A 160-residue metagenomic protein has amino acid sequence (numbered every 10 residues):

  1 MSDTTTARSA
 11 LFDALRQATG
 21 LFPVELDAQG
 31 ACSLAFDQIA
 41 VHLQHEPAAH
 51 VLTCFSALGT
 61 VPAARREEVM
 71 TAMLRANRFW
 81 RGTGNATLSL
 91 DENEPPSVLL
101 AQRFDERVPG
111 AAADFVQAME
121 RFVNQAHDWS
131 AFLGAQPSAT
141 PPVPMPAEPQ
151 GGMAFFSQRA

Functional and structural regions predicted by a protein language model:
M1-H42, D91-N93: Charge-rich, low-complexity N-terminal segments
Q44-T60: A short acidic-to-branched-hydrophobic micro-motif
T53-S56, A63-E67, P109-A113: A short, polar/proline- and glycine-enriched secondary-structure boundary/capping micro-motif
G59-S97: Short, internal acidic amphipathic alpha-helical interface segments that mediate docking to partner proteins
A72-M73, R81, F104-P137: Ampiphathic alpha-helical segments that act as solvent-exposed interaction surfaces
V98-R103: Short, aliphatic-rich beta-strand segments
L133-A160: Short, highly charged C-terminal tails/helix-capping segments
